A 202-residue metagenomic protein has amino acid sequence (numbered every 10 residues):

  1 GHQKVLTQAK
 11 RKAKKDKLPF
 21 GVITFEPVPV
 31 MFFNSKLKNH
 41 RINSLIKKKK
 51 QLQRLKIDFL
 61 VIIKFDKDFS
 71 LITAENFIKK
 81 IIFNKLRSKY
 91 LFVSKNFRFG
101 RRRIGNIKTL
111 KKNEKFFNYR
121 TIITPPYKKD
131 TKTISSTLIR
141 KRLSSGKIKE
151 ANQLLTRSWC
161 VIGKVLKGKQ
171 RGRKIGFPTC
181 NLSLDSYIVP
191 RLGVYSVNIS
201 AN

Functional and structural regions predicted by a protein language model:
G1-N39, S44: N-terminal catalytic cores of NTP/NDP-binding nucleotidyl/phosphoryl-transfer enzymes
L6-K10, K49, I78-K79, I107: Generic structural signal for well-ordered alpha-helices, preferentially at hydrophobic/aromatic core positions
I23-P27, L55, F59-D68, P125: A conserved beta-strand->alpha-helix junction
N39-K48, I72-I78: Glycine-rich, highly charged phosphate/nucleotide-binding loops
S44-I46, Q51-D58: ATP-dependent adenylation/nucleotidyltransferase module used to activate substrates
I62, D68, E75-K79, F83-N202: Active-site cores that bind ATP or allylic diphosphates and position pyrophosphate for catalysis
